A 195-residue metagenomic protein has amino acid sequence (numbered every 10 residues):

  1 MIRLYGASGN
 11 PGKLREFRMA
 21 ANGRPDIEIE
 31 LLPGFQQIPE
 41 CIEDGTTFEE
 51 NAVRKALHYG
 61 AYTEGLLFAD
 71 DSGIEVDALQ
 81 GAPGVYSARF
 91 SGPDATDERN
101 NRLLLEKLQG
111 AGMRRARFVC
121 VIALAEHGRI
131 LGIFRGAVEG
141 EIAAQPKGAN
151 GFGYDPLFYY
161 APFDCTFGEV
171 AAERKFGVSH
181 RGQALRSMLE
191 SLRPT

Functional and structural regions predicted by a protein language model:
I2-Y5, P11-T195: Anionic-ligand binding patches
